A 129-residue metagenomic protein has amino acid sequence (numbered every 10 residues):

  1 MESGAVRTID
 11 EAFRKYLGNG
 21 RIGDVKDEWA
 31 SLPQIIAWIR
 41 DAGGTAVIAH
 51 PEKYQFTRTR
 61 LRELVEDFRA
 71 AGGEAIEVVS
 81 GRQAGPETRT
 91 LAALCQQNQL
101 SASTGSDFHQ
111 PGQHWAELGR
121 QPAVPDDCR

Functional and structural regions predicted by a protein language model:
M1-E28, I35: Active-site-proximal loop/helix segment associated with metal-binding centers of metalloenzymes
S3-R7, Q34-I48, E52-R129: Charged catalytic cores and adjacent phosphate/nucleic-acid-binding surfaces used for phosphate/nucleic-acid chemistry
G23-K26, A30, Q55-T59: A short glycine-/small-residue-rich loop at the edge of a beta-strand within enzyme catalytic domains
